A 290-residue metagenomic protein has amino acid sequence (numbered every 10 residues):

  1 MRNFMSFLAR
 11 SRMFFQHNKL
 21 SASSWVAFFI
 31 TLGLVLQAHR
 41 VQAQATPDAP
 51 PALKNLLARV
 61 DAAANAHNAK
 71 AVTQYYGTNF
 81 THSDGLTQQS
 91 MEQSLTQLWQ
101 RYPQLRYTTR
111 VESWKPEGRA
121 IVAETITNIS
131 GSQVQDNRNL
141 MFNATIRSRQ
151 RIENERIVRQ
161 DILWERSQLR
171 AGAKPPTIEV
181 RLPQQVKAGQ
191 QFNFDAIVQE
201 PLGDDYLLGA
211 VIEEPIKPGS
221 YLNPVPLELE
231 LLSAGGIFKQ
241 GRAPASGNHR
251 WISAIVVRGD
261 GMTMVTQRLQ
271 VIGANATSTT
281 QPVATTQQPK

Functional and structural regions predicted by a protein language model:
M1-L20: N-terminal secretory signal peptides that target proteins for export/translocation
R2-N3, L32, Q37-A66, Q74 (+1 more regions): Short, low-complexity N-terminal intrinsically disordered segments enriched in polar/charged residues
A66-S90: Short, well-ordered alpha-helical segments enriched in acidic and aromatic residues
T96-R147: Surface-exposed, charged secondary-structure patches
R138-P176, M262, T266, A274-P282: Short beta-strand edge/turn micro-motifs at domain boundaries
V158-E213, T280-K290: Low-complexity, intrinsically disordered terminal/linker segments enriched in charged and Gly/Pro repeats
L231-K239: Aromatic sugar-binding surface patches on proteins that engage polysaccharides or sugar-phosphate polymers
Q240-R242, G247-G259: Short, aromatic- and glycine-rich surface loops/edge beta-strands on solvent-exposed regions
